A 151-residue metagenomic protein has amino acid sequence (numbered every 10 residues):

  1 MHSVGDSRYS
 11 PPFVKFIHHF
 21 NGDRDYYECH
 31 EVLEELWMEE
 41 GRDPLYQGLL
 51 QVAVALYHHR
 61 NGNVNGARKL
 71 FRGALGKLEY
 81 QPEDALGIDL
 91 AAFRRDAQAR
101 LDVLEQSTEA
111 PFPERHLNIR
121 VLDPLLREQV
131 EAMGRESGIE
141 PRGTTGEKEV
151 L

Functional and structural regions predicted by a protein language model:
M1-G41, K77-L151: N-terminal alpha-helical interaction modules that lie
S10, Q47-L49: Residue register of alpha-helical TPR repeats
K15-F16, Q47, V54: Structural register within alpha-helical repeat arrays
H19-F20, Q51, H58: Residue at a conserved register position within TPR or TPR-like alpha-solenoid repeats
R24-Y27, E39-Q47, G62-A67: Alpha-helix boundary/capping segments in eukaryotic regulatory proteins
L56-G62: Extended, well-ordered alpha-helical segments in internal regulatory regions
V64-P82: TPR/TPR-like (Sel1-like) alpha-helical repeat modules
